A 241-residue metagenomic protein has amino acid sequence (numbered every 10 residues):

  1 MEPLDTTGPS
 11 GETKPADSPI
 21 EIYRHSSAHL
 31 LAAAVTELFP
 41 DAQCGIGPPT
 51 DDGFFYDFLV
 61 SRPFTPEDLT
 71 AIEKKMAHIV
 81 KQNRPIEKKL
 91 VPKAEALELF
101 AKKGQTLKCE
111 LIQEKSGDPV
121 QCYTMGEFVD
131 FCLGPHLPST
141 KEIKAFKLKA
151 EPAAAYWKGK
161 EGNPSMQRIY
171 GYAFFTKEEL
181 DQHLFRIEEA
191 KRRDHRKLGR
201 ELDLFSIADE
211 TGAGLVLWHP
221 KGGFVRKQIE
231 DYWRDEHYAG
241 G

Functional and structural regions predicted by a protein language model:
M1-I22, A34, Q43-I46, F55-G241: Auxiliary tRNA-acceptor-end handling modules of aminoacyl-tRNA synthetases
E37: Metal-associated gating/positioning segment near the N- to mid-region
P48-T50: Short, glycine-/polar-rich solvent-exposed loops and beta-turns at beta-strand/coil boundaries
